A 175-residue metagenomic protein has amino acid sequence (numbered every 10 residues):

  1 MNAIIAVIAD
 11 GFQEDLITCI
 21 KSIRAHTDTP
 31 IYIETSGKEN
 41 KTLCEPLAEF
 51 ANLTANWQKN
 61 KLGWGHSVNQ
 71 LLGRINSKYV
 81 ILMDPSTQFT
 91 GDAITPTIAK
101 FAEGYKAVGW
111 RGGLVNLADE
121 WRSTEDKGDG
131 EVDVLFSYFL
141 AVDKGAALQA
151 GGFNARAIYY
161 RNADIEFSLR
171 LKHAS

Functional and structural regions predicted by a protein language model:
M1-S22: N-proximal low-complexity "stem/linker" segments adjacent to membrane-targeting elements
K21-T29: Short, acidic, metal-binding catalytic loop of nucleotide-sugar glycosyltransferases
D28-K38, N56-Q58: Short beta-strand/loop segment that forms part of the nucleotide-sugar
Q58-I75: Glycine-rich, basic loop-to-helix element that forms the pyrophosphate-binding segment of sugar-nucleotide handling
V80: Short aromatic/hydrophobic "clamp" motif used to bind/position activated sugar donors
Q88-R122: Conserved donor NDP-sugar-binding/catalytic core segment of glycosyltransferases
S123-G145: A recurrent flexible, glycine/aromatic-enriched loop bordering the glycosyltransferase active site that acts as
V134-F139, L148-H173: Donor nucleotide-sugar recognition loop
